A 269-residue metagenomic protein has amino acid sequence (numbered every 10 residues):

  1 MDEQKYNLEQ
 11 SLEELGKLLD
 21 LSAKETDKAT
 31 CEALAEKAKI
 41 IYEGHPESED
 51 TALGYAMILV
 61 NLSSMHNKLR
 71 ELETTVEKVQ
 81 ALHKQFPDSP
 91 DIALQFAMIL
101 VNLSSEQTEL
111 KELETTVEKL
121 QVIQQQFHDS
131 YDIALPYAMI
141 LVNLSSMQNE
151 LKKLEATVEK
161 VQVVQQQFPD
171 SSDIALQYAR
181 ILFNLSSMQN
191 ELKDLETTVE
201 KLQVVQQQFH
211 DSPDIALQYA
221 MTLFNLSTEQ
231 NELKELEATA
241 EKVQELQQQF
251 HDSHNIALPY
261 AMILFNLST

Functional and structural regions predicted by a protein language model:
M1-E14, H45: TPR-adjacent "capping" and linker segments in tetratricopeptide-repeat scaffold/adaptor proteins
K5-L8, L21, L192: Amphipathic alpha-helical coiled-coil segments with heptad-repeat character
Q10-A33, N61, M65: Alpha-helical segment of the N-proximal tetratricopeptide repeat
I41-G54: Short, charge-rich amphipathic alpha-helical segments embedded in non-transmembrane helical bundles/solenoids
L53, M57-T269: Thr-biased low-complexity repeat/linker tracts and other Thr-enriched repetitive architectures
